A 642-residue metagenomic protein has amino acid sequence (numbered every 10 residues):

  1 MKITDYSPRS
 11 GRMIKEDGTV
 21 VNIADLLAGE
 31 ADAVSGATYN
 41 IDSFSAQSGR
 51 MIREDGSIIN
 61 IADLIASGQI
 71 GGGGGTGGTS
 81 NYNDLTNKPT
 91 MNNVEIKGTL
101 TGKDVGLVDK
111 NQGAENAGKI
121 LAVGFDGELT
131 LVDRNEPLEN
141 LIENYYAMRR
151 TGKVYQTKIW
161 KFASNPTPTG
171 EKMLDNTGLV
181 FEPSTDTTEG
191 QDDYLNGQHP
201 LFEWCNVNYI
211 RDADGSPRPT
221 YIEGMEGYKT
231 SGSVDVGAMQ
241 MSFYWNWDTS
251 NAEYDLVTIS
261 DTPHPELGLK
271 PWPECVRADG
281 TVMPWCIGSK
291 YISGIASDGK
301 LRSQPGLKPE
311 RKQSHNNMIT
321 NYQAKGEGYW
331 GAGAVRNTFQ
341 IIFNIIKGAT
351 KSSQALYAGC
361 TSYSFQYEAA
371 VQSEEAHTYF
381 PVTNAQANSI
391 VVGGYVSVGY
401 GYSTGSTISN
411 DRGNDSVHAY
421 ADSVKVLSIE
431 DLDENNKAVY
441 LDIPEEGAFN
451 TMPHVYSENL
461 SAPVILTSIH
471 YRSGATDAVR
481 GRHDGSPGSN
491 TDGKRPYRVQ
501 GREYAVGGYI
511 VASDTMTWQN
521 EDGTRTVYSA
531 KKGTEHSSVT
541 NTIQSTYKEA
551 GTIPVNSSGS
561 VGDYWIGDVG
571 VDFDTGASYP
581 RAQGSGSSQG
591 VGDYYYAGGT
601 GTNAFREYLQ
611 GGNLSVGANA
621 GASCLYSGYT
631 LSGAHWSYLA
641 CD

Functional and structural regions predicted by a protein language model:
K2-E136: Fibrous stalk/shaft segments of extracellular and virion attachment machinery
A114, N135-D298, I319, K325-G331 (+5 more regions): Extended N-terminal export/anchoring regions of large proteins
A122, S397, I510-V511: Hydrophobic beta-strand signal
D126, G401-Y402, T515: Short, surface-exposed secondary-structure boundary micro-motifs
I142-N165, V426, Y509-T517, T540-D642: C-terminal, surface-exposed recognition/capping segments
I222, S353-H377, T404-H418, M452-G493 (+1 more regions): Surface-exposed intrinsically disordered loops and tails
S231-V234, H264-G401, D415-S423, L427-A505: Short aromatic-cysteine micro-motif
W247-T249, A296, T338-I341, V511 (+1 more regions): Short catalytic/ligand-binding loop motif for oxyanion handling, primarily in non-cytosolic enzymes, centered on
